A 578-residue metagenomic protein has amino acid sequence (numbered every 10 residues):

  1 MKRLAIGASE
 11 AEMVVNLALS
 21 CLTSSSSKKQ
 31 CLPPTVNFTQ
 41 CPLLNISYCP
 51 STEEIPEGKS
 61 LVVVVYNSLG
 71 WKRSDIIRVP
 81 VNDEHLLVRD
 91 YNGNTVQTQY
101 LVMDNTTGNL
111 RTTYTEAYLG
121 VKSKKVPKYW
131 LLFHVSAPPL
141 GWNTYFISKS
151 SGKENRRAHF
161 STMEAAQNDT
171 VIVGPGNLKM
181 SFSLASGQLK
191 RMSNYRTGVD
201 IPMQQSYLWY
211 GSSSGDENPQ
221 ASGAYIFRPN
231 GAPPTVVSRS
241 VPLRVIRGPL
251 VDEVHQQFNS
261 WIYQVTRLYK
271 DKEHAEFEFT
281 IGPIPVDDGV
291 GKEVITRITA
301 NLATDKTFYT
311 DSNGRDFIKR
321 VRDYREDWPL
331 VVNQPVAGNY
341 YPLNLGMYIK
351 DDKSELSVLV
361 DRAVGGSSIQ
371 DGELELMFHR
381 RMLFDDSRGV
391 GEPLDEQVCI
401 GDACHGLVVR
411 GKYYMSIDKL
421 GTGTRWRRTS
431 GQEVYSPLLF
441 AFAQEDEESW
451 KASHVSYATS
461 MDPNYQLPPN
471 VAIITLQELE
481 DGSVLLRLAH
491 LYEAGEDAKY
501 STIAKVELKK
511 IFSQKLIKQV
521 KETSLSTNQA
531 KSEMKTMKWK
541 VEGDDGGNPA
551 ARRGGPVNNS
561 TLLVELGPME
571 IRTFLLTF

Functional and structural regions predicted by a protein language model:
M1-A11, L476: Catalytic domains of carbohydrate-active enzymes that cleave complex glycans
N16, S20-F578: C-terminal (or distal) subdomains of carbohydrate-active enzymes
